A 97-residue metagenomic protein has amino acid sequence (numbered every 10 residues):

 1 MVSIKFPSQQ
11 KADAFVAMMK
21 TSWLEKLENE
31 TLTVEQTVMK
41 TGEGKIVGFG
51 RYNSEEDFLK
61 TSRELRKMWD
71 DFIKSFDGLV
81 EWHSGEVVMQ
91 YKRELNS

Functional and structural regions predicted by a protein language model:
I4-P7, N29-V47, D70-S97: Glycine-rich beta-strand-turn "strand-cap" elements at beta-sheet edges
K5-M19: Short, surface-exposed ligand-recognition loops at beta-strand->loop->(often short) alpha-helix junctions that present
A12-F15, S54-E64: Short amphipathic alpha-helices within nucleic acid-binding modules
A17-E28: Short amphipathic alpha-helix segments
M19, S62-L65, F76: Non-transmembrane alpha-helical oligomerization segments
W23, M68-D71: A common structural junction motif
R51: Sensory beta-strand/linker motifs that couple input domains to effectors
